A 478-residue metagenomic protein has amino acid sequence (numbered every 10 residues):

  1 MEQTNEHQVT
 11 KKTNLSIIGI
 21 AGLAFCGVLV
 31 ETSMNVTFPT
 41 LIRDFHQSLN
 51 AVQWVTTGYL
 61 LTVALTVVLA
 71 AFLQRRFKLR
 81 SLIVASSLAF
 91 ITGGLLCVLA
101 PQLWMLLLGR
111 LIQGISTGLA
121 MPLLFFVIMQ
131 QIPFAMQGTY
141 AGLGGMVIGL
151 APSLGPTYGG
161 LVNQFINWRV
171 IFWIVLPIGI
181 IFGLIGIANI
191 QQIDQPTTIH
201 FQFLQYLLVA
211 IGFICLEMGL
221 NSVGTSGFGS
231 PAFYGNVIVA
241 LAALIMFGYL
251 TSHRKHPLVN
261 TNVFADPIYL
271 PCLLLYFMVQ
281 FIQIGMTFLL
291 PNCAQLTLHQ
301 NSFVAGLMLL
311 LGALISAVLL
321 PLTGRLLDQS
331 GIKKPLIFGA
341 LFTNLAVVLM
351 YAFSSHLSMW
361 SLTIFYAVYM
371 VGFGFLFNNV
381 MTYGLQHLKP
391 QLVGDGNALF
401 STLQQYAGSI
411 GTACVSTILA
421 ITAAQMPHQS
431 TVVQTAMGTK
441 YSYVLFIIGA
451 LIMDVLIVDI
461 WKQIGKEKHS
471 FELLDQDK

Functional and structural regions predicted by a protein language model:
M1-K12, I460-K478: Intrinsic disorder in cytosolic terminal tails and internal cytosolic loops of multi-pass membrane transporters
E6-T10, A135, G183-F213, F228 (+3 more regions): Flexible interhelical linker loops that connect adjacent transmembrane helices in multi-pass membrane transporters
T13-L29, M34-F38, F45, L49-Y59 (+14 more regions): 12-transmembrane solute porter fold
A64-L65, L95, L99, G149-S153 (+5 more regions): Hydrophobic/small/kink-forming positions within alpha-helical transmembrane segments of polytopic membrane proteins
V67, A71, R75-L204: Helix-loop-helix hairpins in multi-pass membrane proteins, especially solute transporters
L95-L96, L161, M218, I245 (+1 more regions): Alpha-helical transmembrane segments of multipass membrane proteins
L176-D194, A210-S222, V239-R254, M453-W461: C-terminal membrane-cytosol helix-exit motif in multi-pass small-molecule transporters
M218-G227, G384: Juxtamembrane C-cap of transmembrane helices in multi-pass membrane transport proteins
